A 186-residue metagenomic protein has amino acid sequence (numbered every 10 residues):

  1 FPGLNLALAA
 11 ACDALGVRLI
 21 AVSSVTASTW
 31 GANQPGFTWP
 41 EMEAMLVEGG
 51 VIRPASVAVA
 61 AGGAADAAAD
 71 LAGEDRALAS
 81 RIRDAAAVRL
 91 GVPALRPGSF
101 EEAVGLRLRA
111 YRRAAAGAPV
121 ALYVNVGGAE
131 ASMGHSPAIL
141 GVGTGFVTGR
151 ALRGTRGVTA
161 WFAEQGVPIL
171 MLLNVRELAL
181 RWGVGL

Functional and structural regions predicted by a protein language model:
F1-T38: Membrane-embedded segments
P2-L6, V25-T29, A64-A65, G127-S132 (+1 more regions): Gly/Ser/Thr-rich loops at beta-strand to alpha-helix junctions that form or flank small-molecule/cofactor-binding
N5, A9, V104, L108 (+1 more regions): Short amphipathic alpha-helical segments and helix-helix/interface helices
S23, A60, V124-V126, L172-L173: Short beta-strand segments
F37-V51, G141-G149: Acidic, Ser/Thr-rich peripheral helices and adjacent loops at domain boundaries
E41-P119: A substrate-binding/cap region within the structured catalytic cores of diverse enzymes
S99-L108, G127, G149-G154: A general structural motif
P119-L122, A129-L186: C-terminal functional extensions of proteins
